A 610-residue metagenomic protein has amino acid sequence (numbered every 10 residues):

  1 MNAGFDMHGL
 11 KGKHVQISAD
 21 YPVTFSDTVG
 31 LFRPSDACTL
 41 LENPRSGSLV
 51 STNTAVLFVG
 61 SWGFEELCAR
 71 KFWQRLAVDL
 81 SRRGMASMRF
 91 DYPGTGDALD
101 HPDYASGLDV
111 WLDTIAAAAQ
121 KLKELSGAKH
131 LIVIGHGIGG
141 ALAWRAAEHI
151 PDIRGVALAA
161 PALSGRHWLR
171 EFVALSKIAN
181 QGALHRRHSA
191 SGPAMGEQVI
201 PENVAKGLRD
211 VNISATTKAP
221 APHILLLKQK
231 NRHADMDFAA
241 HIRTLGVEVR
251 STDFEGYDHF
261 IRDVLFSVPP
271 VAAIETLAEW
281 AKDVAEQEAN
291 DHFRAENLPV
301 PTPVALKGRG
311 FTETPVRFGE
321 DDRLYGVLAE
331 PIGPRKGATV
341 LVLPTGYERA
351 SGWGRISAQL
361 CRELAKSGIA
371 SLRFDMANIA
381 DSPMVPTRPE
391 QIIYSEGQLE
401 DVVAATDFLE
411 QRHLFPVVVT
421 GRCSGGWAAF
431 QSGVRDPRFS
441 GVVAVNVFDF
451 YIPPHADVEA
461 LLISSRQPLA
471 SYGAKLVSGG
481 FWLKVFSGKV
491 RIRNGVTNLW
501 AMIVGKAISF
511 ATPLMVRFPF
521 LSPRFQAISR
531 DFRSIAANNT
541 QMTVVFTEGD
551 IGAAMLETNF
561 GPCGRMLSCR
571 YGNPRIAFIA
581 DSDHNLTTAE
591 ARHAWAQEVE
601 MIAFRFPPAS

Functional and structural regions predicted by a protein language model:
M1-T54, E279, D283-A338, T588: N-terminal cap/lid segment of alpha/beta-hydrolase-fold proteins
D20, S106, P151-A278, R438-A596: The alpha/beta-hydrolase serine catalytic core
P44-D91, D321, E330-D375, V385 (+1 more regions): Short, surface-exposed "cap/lid" segments of acyl-processing enzymes
W62, A86, D91-G96, A162 (+5 more regions): Short beta-to-alpha linker loops that shape the active-site pocket of alpha/beta-hydrolase fold enzymes
F90-S106, F374-I392: Glycine-rich "HGGG/HGxG" loop immediately N-terminal to the catalytic nucleophile of the alpha/beta-hydrolase
D103-L125, P389-R412, P454: Alpha/beta-hydrolase active-site loop
L125-G137, T406, E410-C423: Alpha/beta-hydrolase fold nucleophile elbow
I134-A143, A160, T420-A429: Gly/Ala-rich beta-loop-alpha elbow adjacent to hydrolase catalytic centers
